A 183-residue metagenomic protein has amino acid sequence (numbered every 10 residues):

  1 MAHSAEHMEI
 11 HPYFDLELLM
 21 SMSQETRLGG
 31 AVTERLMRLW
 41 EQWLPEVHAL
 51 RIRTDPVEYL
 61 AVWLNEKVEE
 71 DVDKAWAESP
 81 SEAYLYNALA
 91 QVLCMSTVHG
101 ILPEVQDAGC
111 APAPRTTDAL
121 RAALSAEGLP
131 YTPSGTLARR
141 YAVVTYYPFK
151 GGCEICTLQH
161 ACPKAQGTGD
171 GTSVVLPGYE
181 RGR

Functional and structural regions predicted by a protein language model:
M1-E78, E82, R181-R183: Active-site helix-to-loop segments that bind/position phosphate- or nucleotide-bearing substrates and donors across
M20, P45-R53, L137-Y146, V175: Generic preference for hydrophobic/aromatic residues in regular secondary structure cores
R35-L39, W43, T97, I101 (+2 more regions): General structural feature for long, well-ordered alpha-helical segments within catalytic domains of soluble enzymes
P45-A49, H99, C162: Intrinsically disordered or highly flexible coil/loop and linker segments, enriched in small and charged/polar residues
T54-R121: Conserved mixed alpha/beta catalytic, RNA-binding, or beta-rich assembly cores of soluble enzyme, regulatory
G109-G151: Extended, compositionally biased
A138-R183: Cysteine-cluster motifs in flexible loop/terminal segments that predominantly coordinate metals
